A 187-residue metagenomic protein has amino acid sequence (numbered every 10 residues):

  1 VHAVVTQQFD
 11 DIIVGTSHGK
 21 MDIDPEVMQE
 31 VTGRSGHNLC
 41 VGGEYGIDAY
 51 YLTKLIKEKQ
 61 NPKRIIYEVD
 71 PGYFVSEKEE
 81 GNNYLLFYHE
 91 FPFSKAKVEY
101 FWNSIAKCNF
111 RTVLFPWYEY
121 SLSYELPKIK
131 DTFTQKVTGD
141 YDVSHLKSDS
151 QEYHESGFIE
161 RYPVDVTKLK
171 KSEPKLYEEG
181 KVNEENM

Functional and structural regions predicted by a protein language model:
V1, D22-I23, V164: Short, compositionally biased "basic patch" segments
V1-D10: N-terminal secretory targeting modules
A3, Y51, S144: Residue-level detector of functional hotspots within protein domains
Q7-Q8, Q29, Q60, Q135 (+1 more regions): Residue-identity detector for glutamine
D10-D11, D48, D131, D142: Acidic side chains
V14, H18-K107: Membrane-embedded segments
N83-M187: Secreted/periplasmic serine-hydrolase-like ester/acetyl group-modifying domain
